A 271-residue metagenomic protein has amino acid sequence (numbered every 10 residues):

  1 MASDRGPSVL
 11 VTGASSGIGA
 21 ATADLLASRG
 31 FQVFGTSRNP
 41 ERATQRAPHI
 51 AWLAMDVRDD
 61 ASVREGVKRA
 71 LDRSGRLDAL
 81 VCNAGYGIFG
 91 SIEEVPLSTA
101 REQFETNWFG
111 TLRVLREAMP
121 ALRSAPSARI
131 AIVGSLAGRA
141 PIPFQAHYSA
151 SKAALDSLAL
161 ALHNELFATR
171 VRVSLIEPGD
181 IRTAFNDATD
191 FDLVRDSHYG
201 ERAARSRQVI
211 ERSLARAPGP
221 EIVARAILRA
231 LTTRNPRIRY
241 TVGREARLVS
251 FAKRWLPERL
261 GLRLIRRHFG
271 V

Functional and structural regions predicted by a protein language model:
S15-S16: Conserved glycine-rich cofactor-binding loop
A47-A61: Rossmann-fold cofactor-recognition segment
S91-I92, P96-R101: Substrate-binding pocket helix/loop in short-chain dehydrogenase/reductase
E93, A140-A146: Active-site loop immediately N-terminal to the catalytic Tyr-X3-Lys motif of short-chain dehydrogenase/reductase
L115, S151-A154: Active-site helix of classical SDR
S135: Residue(s) in the substrate-gating loop at a strand-loop-helix junction that position the organic substrate next
E165-L214: C-terminal beta-strand-loop-alpha-helix "lid" module of Rossmann-like NAD(P)-dependent dehydrogenases
